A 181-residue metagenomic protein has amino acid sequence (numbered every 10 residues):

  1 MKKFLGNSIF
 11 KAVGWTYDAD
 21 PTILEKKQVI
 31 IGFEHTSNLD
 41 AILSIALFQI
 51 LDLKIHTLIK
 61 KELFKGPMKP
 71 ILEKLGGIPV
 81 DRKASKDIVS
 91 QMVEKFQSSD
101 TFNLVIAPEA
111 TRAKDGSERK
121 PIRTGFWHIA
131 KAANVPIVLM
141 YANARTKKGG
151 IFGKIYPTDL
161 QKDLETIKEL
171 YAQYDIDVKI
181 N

Functional and structural regions predicted by a protein language model:
M1-K3: Helix-enriched interaction subdomains in cytosolic or periplasmic regions, typified by TIR/SEFIR signaling/NADase cores
N7-I9: N-terminal pre-catalytic segment of deacetylase/amide-hydrolase enzymes
K11-Q173, N181: Soluble catalytic domains of membrane acyltransferases
